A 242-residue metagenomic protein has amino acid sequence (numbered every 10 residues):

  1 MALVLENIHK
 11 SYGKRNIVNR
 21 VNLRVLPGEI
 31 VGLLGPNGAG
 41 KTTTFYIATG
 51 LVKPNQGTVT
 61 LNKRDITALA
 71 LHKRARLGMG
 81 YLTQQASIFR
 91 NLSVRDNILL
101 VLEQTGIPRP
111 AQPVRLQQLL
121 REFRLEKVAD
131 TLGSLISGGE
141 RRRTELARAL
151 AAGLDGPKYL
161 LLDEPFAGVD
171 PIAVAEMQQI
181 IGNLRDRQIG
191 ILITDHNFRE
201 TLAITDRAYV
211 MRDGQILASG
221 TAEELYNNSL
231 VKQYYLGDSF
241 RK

Functional and structural regions predicted by a protein language model:
L34-P36: The feature captures the beta-strand-to-loop junction immediately N-terminal to the Walker
T49: Helix-to-loop junction immediately C-terminal to a conserved catalytic motif
G57-D65, L77, R115: Conserved ABC transporter NBD signature motif
T67-A68, L119-L135, E140, G153-D155: Conserved ABC nucleotide-binding domain
L92-L99: Short coil-to-helix segment of the ABC ATPase nucleotide-binding domain corresponding to the Q-loop/switch region
P110-V128, G182, L230: Conserved ABC ATPase "signature" region
